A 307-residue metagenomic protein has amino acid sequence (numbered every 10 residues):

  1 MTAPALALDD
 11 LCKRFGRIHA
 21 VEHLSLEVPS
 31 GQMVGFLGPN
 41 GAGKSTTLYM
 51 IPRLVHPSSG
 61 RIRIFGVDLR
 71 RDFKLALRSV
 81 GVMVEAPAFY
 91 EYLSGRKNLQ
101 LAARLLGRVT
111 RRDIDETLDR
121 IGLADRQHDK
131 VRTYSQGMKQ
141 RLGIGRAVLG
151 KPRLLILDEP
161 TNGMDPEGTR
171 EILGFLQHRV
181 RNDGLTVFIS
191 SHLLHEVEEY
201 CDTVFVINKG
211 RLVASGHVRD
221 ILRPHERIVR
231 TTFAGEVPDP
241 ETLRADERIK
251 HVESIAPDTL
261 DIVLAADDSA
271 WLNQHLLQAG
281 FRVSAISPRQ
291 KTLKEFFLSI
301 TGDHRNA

Functional and structural regions predicted by a protein language model:
M1-C12, D303-A307: ABC-family P-loop ATPase nucleotide-binding domain
A3-L6, K13-I189, L194-N208, A214: ABC transporter nucleotide-binding domains
D68, V109, A124, I249-K250 (+2 more regions): Short coil/loop linkers at secondary-structure junctions
R104-G107, G302-N306: Non-catalytic alpha-helical coupling and interface elements of nucleotide-dependent molecular machines and regulators
L173-V263: ABC transporter nucleotide-binding domain
R227-I300, A307: Short, charged/small-residue-rich alpha-helical element at the C-terminal edge of ABC transporter nucleotide-binding
